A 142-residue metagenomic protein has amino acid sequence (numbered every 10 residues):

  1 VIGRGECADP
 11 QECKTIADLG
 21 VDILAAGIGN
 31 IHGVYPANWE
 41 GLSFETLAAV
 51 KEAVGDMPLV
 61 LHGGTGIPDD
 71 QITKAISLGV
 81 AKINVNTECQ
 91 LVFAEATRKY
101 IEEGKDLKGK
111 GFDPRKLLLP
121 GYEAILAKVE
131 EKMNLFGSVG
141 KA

Functional and structural regions predicted by a protein language model:
V1-M57, D69-V85, L91-R98, E103 (+1 more regions): Alpha/beta enzyme core
V60-H62: Structural detector of well-ordered beta-strand residues that form the stable sheet scaffold of enzyme domains
E103-K108, L126: Short amphipathic helix-turn modules centered on a small-residue break
D106-L119, S138-A142: Flexible, glycine/charged-enriched surface loops at secondary-structure junctions
P114-L117, G121-L135: Short, hydrophobic-biased amphipathic alpha-helical segments
